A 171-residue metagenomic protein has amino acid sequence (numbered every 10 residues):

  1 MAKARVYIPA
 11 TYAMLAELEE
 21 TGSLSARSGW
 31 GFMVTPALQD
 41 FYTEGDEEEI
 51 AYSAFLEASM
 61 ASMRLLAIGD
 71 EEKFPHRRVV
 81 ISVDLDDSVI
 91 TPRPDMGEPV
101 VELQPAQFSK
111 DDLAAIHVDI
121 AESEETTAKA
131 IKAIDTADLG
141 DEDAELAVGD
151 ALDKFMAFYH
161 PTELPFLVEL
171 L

Functional and structural regions predicted by a protein language model:
M1-A2, F74: Short glycine-enriched loop/turn motifs at secondary-structure junctions
A2-S28, M33: Short, extreme N-terminal segment that most often corresponds to the first beta-strand
T11, V34-T35, D46, G140-E142 (+1 more regions): Alpha-helix initiation/capping motif
M14-E20, M63-D70: Intrinsically disordered, low-complexity boundary segments flanking structured domains
G22-L66: N-terminal interaction modules that seed assembly of large macromolecular complexes
W30-E44, E71-V89: Short, structured protein-protein interaction patches enriched in aromatics and acidic/basic residues, typified by
F74-H76, V83-L171: Glycine-rich, aromatic-bearing surface loops/beta-hairpins
